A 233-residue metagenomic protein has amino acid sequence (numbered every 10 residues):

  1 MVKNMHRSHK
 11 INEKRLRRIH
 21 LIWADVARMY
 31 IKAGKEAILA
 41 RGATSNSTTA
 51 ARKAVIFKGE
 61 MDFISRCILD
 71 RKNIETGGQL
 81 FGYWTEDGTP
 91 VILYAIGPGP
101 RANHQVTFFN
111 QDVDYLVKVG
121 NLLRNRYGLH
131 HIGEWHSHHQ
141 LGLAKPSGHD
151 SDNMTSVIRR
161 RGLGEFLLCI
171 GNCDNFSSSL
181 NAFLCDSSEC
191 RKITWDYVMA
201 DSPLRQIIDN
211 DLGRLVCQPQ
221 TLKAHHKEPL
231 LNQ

Functional and structural regions predicted by a protein language model:
V2-H131, Q140-Q233: Conserved beta-strand-loop surface patch within small alpha/beta domains used for substrate/adaptor or ligand engagement
